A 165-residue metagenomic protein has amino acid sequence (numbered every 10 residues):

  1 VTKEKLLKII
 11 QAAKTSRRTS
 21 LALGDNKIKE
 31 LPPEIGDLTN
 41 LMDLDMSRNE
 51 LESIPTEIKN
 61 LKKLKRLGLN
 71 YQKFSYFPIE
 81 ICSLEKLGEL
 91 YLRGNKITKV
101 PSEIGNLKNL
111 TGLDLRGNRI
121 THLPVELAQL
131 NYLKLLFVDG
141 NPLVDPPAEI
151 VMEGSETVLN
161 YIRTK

Functional and structural regions predicted by a protein language model:
V1-G68, S75-E89, S102, V125 (+1 more regions): The feature captures the LRR N-terminal capping module
G88-S102, T111-G112: A contiguous binding-surface segment within folded domains or other stable secondary-structure elements
K108: A short beta-strand-loop micro-motif that forms or neighbors metal/cofactor- and ligand-binding patches at active-site
G112-N118, E126-A128, D139: Gly/lys/ser-thr-rich phosphate-binding loops in alpha/beta enzymes that coordinate phosphoanhydride or phosphate groups
